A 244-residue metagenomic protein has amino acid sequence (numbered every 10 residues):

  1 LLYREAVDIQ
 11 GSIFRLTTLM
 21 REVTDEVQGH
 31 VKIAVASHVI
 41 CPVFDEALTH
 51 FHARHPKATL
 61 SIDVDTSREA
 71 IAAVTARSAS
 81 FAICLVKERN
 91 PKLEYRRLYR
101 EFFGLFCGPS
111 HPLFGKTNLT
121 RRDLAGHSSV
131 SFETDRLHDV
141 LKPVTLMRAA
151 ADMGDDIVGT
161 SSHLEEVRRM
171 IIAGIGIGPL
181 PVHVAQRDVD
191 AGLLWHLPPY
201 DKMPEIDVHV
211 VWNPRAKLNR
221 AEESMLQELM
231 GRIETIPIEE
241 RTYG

Functional and structural regions predicted by a protein language model:
L1-E22, G231-E234: Alpha-helical "hinge/linker" immediately C-terminal to small N-terminal DNA-binding modules
L1-E5, V43, A47, T120 (+2 more regions): Short amphipathic alpha-helical coupling segments at ligand-binding clamshell hinges and other catalytic/signaling
T24, L93-F132: Flexible hinge/capping segments at coil-to-helix
Q28-P91, G244: Central regulatory/effector-binding core of bacterial HTH transcription factors
V43, W195-E239, Y243-G244: A late-sequence structural motif
R54-I62, R148-V158, L193: A local structural motif
N90-R97, E101, E166-R215: Beta-alpha-beta core module
R121, H127-D152, L218-R220, L226 (+1 more regions): Secondary-structure junction motif
